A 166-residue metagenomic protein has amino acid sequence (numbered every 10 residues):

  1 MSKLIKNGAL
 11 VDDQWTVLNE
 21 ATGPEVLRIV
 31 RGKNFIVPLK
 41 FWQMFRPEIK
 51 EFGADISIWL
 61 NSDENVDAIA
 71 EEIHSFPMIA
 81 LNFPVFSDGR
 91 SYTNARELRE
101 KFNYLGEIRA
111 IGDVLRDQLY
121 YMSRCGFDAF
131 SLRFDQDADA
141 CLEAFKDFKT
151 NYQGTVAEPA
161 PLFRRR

Functional and structural regions predicted by a protein language model:
K3-L18, S62-E64, H74, A144 (+2 more regions): Phosphate/adenylate-binding glycine loop and adjacent helical scaffold
D12-L60: A positional/architectural concept
N34-I36, D55-W59, M78-A80, E107-R109 (+1 more regions): Structural preference for beta-strand elements that scaffold enzyme active sites
P47, I58, D67-E71, R116-A129: Catalytic cores of alpha/beta
D55-L98: Glycine/Thr-rich beta-alpha phosphate-binding loop at enzyme active sites
S62-D63, L105-R116: Glycine-rich beta-to-alpha transition loops that act as phosphate-gripper elements at the mouths of alpha/beta enzyme
E71, C125, N151, T155-R166: Ser/Thr/Pro-rich, acidic low-complexity intrinsically disordered regulatory segments
F127-K146: Glycine-rich phosphate-binding active-site loops on the catalytic face of alpha/beta enzymes
